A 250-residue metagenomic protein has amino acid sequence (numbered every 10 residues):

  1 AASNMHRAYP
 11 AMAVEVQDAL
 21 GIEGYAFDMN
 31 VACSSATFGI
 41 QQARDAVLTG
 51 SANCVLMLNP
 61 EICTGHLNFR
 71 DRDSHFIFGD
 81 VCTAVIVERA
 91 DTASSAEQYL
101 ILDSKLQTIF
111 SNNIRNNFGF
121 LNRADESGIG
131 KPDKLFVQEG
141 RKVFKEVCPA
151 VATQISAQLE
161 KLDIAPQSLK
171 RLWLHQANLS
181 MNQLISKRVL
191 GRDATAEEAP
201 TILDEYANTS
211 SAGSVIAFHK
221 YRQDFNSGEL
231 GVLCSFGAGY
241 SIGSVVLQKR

Functional and structural regions predicted by a protein language model:
A1, N30, V55-E61, V87 (+1 more regions): Short beta-strand segments
A2-H6, A11, Q107: Short glycine-enriched loops at secondary-structure junctions
N4-M5, D18, E23, V31-T49 (+2 more regions): Claisen-condensing/thiolase-fold acyl-transfer catalytic domains that form or cleave C-C bonds in fatty acid
Y9-A11, Q41, H66-R72, N113-I114 (+1 more regions): Short acidic, glycine/serine/threonine-rich loops at helix termini
S51-C82: Flexible, glycine-rich active-site loops centered on histidine and acidic residues that chelate a metal or position
N59-P60, G65, I109-N116, L179: Acyl-CoA/ACP chain-elongation machinery
D71-K145, P149, T153, F236 (+1 more regions): Condensing-enzyme catalytic core mediating Claisen C-C bond formation in acyl metabolism
E146-K161, S214-A217: Short, well-ordered amphipathic alpha-helical segments that serve as non-catalytic structural scaffolds within diverse
